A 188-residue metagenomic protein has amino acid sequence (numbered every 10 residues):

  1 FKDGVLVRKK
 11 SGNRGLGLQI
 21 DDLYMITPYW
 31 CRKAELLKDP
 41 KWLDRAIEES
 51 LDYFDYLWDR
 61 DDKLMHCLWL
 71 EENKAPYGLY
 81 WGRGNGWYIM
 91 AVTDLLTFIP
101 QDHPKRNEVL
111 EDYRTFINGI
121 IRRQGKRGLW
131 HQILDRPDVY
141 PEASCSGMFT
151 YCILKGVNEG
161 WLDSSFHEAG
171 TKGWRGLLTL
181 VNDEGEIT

Functional and structural regions predicted by a protein language model:
F1, G17, R136, P141 (+2 more regions): CBM-like carbohydrate-recognition segments
F1-V7, P40-H66, L110-G128, A169-E186: Long, well-ordered core segments of solenoidal/helical folds
V5-D21, K63-G84, R127-M148, E186-T188: Carbohydrate-binding/catalytic loop surfaces
M25-D39, W87-K105, M148-L162: Well-ordered alpha-helical scaffold segments within catalytic/enzyme domains
W30, S50, A75-P76: Active-site mouth of glycoside hydrolases
L79, R83, P100, P104-E111 (+2 more regions): A short glycine-/small-residue-rich loop at the edge of a beta-strand within enzyme catalytic domains
I89-D135: Oxyanion-binding "anion nests"
